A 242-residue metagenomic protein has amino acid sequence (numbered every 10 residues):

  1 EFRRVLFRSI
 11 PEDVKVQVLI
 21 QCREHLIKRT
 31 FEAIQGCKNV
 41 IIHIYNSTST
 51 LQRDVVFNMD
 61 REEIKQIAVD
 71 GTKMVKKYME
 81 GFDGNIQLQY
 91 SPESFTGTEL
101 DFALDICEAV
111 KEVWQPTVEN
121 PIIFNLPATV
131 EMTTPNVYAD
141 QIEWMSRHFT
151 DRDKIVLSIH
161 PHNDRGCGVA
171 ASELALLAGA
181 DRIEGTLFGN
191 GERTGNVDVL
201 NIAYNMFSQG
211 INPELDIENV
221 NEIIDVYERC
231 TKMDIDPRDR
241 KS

Functional and structural regions predicted by a protein language model:
E1-L6: Short, small-residue-biased leader/transition segments that mark boundaries at the very start of proteins
S9, E24-I155, E173, L177-A178: Alpha/beta enzyme core
D13-I20: Active-site cofactor/substrate anionic-group-binding motifs, chiefly glycine- and Lys/Arg-rich phosphate-binding loops
L19, H43-S47, H160: Short beta-strand segments
L26, D164-A170: Short glycine/serine/threonine-rich phosphate/pyrophosphate-binding segments that cradle anionic phosphate groups
A178-G195: Glycine-rich phosphate-binding active-site loops on the catalytic face of alpha/beta enzymes
G191-D216: C-terminal helical cap(s) of enzyme catalytic domains, especially alpha/beta-barrels
G210-K241: A mid-to-C-terminal "edge-of-domain" accessory segment
